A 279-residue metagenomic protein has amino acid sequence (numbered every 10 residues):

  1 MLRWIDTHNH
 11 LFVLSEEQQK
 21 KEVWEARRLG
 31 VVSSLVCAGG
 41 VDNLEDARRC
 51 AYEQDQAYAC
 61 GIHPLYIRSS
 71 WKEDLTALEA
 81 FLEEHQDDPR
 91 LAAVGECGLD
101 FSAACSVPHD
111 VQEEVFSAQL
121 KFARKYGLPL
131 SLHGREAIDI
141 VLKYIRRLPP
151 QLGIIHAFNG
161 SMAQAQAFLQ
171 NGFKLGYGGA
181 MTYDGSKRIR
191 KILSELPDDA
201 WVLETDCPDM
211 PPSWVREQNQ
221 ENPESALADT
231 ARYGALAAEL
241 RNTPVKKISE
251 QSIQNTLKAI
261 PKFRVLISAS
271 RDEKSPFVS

Functional and structural regions predicted by a protein language model:
M1-S279: Mid-domain alpha/beta scaffold segments of enzyme catalytic cores
